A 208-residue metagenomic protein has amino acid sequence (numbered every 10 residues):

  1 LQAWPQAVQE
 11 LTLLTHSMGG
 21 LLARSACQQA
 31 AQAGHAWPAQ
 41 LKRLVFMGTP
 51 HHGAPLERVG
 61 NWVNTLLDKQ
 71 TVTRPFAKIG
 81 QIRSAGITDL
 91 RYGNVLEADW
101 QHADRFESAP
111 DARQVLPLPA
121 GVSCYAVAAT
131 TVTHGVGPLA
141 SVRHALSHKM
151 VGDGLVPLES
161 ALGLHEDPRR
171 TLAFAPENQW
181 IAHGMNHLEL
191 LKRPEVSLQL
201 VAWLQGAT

Functional and structural regions predicted by a protein language model:
L1, A23-Q32: Short, well-ordered amphipathic alpha-helices
L1-L11: Conserved acidic catalytic loop of the alpha/beta-hydrolase fold
L14-G19, A23: Gly/Ala-rich beta-loop-alpha elbow adjacent to hydrolase catalytic centers
Q28-T208: Helical cap/lid subdomain of alpha/beta-hydrolase-fold lipid enzymes that gates access to the catalytic pocket
